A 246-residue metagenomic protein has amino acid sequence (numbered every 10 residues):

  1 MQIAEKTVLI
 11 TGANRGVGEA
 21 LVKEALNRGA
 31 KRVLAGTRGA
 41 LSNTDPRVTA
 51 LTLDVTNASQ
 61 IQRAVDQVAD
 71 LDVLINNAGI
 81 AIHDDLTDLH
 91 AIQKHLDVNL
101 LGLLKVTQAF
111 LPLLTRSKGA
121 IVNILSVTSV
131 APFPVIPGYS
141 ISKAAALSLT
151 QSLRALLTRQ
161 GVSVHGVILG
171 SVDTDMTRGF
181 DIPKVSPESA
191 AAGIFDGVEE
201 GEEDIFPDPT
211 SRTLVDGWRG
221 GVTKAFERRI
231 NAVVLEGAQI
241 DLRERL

Functional and structural regions predicted by a protein language model:
N14-R15: Conserved glycine-rich cofactor-binding loop
D45-A58: Rossmann-fold cofactor-recognition segment
A50, H95-L96: A hydrophobic alpha-helix adjacent to the NAD(P)-binding/active-site core of NAD(P)-dependent oxidoreductases, strongly
G79-K94, V135-G138: Conserved mid-core segment of classical short-chain dehydrogenase/reductases
L96, T107, S142: Active-site helix of classical SDR
S126: Residue(s) in the substrate-gating loop at a strand-loop-helix junction that position the organic substrate next
G166, T174, R178-G220: C-terminal helical subdomain
